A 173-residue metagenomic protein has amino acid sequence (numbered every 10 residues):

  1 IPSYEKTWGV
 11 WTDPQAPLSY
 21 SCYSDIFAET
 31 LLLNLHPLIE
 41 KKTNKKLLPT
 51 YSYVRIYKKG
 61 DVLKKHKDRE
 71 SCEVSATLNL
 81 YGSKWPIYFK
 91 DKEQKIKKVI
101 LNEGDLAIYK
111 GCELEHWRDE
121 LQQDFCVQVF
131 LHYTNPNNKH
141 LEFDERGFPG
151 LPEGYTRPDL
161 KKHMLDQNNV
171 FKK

Functional and structural regions predicted by a protein language model:
I1-T43: Non-heme Fe(II)/2-oxoglutarate
D25-F27, K65-C72, L160-K161: Short, charged low-complexity intrinsically disordered segments located at boundaries of structured domains
N44-Y53: A short coil-to-beta-strand element that immediately follows conserved catalytic motifs
I56: Conserved active-site beta-strand element of glycosyltransferases/polysaccharide synthases
K59-W117, F125-V129, T134-P149: Catalytic core of non-heme Fe(II) oxygenases with the double-stranded beta-helix
L131, P136-K173: Long hydrophobic alpha-helical segments typical of transmembrane helices together with their membrane-interfacial
